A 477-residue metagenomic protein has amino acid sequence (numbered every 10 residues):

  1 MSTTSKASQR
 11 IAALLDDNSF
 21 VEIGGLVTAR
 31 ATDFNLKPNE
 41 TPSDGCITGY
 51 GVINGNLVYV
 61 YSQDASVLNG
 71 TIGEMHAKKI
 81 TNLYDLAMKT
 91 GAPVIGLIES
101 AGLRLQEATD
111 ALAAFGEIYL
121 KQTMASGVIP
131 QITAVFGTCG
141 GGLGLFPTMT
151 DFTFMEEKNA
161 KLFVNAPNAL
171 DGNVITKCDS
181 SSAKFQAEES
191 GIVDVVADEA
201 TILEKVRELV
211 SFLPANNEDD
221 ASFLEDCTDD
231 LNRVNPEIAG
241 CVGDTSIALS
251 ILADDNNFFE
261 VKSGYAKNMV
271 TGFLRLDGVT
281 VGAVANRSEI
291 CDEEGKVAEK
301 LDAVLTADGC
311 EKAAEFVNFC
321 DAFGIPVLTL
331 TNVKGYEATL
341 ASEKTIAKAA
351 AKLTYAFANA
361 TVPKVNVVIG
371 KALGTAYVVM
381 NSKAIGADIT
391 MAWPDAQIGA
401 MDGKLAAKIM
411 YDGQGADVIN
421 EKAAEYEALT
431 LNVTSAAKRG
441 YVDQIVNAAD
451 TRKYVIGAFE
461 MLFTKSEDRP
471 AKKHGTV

Functional and structural regions predicted by a protein language model:
M1-V477: Ligand-binding clefts of soluble mixed alpha/beta catalytic domains
